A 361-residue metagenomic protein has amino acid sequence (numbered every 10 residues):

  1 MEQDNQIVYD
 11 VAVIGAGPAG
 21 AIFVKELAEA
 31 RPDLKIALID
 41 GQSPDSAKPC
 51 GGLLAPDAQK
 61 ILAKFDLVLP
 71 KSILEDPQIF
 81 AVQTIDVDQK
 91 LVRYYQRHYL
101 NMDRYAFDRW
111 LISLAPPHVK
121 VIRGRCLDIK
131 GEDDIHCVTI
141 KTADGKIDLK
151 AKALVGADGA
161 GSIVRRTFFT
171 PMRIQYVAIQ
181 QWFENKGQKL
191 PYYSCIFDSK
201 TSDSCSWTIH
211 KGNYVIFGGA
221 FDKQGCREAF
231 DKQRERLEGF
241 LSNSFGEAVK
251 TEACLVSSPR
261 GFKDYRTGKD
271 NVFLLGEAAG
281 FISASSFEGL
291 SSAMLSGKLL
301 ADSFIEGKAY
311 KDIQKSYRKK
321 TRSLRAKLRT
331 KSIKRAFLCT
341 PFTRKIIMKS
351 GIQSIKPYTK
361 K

Functional and structural regions predicted by a protein language model:
E2-A19: Beta1/beta-strand and adjacent pyrophosphate-binding region of the FAD-binding site in flavoprotein oxidoreductases
A12, E26-C50: Glycine-rich FAD pyrophosphate-binding loop
I14, G156-A157, L274: Redox-cofactor binding/interface segments in oxidoreductases and associated redox assembly factors
D45, K64-A81, M172-Q175, K189 (+1 more regions): A short alpha-helix-loop-beta-strand transition element characteristic of N-terminal alpha/beta dinucleotide-binding
A55-A58, A63-I112: A conserved beta-strand/loop capping segment in the N-terminal third of enzymes that catalyze redox or closely related
L114-S244, D264, G280: Predominantly flavin-linked oxidoreductase catalytic cores and closely associated redox partners
D128, G225-L300: FAD/FMN-dependent oxidoreductases across multiple families
D302-K361: C-terminal helical "tail/cap" subdomain of flavin- and related membrane-associated enzymes
